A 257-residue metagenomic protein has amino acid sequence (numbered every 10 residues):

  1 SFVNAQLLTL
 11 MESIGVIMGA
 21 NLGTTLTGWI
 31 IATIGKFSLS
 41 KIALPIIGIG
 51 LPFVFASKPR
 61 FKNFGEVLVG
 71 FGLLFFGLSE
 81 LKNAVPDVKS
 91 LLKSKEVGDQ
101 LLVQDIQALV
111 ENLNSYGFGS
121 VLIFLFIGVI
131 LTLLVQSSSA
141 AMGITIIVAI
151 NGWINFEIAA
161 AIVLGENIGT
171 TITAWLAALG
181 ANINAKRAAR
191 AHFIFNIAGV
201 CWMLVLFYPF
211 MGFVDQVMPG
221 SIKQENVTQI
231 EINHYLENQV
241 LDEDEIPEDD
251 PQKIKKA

Functional and structural regions predicted by a protein language model:
S1-N21, W29-S40, T132-G169, A178-N182 (+1 more regions): Membrane-interfacial helix-loop connectors
A5-T9, S13, F55, P59 (+7 more regions): Membrane-helix interfacial "entry" motifs
M11-A20, I46, V67-F71, F75 (+5 more regions): Alpha-helical transmembrane segments of multi-pass membrane proteins, especially transporters and channels
G19, G23, I49, L74 (+7 more regions): Alpha-helical transmembrane segments of polytopic integral membrane proteins, especially the permease/helical cores
T24-G28, I46-F53, F124-V129, A141-I146: Hydrophobic, membrane-inserted alpha-helices
G28-I47, F53-V67, F71, F76-L78 (+2 more regions): Juxtamembrane and boundary regions of transmembrane helices in multi-pass small-molecule transporters and channels
L68-I130: Helix-loop-helix hairpins and the membrane-proximal interhelical loops of multi-pass alpha-helical transport proteins
F124, G128, M142-G143, E166 (+4 more regions): Feature representing long, continuous alpha-helical segments
